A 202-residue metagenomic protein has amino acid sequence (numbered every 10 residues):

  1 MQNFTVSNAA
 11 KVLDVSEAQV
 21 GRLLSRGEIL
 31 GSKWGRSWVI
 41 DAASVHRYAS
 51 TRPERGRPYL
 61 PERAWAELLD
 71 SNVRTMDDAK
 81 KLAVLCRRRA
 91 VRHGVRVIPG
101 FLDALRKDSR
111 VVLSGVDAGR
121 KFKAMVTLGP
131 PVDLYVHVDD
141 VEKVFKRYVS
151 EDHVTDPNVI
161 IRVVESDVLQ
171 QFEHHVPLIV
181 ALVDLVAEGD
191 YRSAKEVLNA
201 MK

Functional and structural regions predicted by a protein language model:
M1-L23: Polyanion-binding surface elements
N3-F4, R26, L30-R52: Short helix-start
V20, I29, I40, L134 (+1 more regions): Hydrophobic beta-strand residues in large extracellular and virion-surface proteins
V45-D78: A short, Lys/Arg-enriched interface patch at domain edges and termini
Y48, E67-D70, L85, R89 (+2 more regions): Residues that form generic nucleotide/phosphate-binding pockets
S71-H93: Long, leucine/valine-rich, helix-dominated scaffolding and oligomerization segments
V95-K202: Phosphate-handling catalytic interfaces
